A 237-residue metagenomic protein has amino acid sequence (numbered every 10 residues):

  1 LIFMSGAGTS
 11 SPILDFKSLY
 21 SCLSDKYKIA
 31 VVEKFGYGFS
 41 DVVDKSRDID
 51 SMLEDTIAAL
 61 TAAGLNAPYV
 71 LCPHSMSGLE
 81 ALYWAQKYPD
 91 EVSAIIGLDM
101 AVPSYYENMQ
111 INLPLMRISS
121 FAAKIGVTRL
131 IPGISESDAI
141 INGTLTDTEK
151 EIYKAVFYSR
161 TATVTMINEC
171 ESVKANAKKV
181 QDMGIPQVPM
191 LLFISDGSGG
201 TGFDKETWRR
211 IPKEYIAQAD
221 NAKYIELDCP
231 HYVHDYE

Functional and structural regions predicted by a protein language model:
L1-F39: Conserved HGGG/HGGXW glycine-rich cap/lid loop of the alpha/beta-hydrolase fold
A7, E33-Y37, V43, A101 (+1 more regions): Short beta-to-alpha linker loops that shape the active-site pocket of alpha/beta-hydrolase fold enzymes
K34-C72: Active-site loop/oxyanion-hole signature of alpha/beta-hydrolase fold enzymes
Y69-V70, S93-I96: Residue in the alpha/beta-hydrolase core beta-strand immediately N-terminal to the catalytic nucleophile
P73-S77, A81: Gly/Ala-rich beta-loop-alpha elbow adjacent to hydrolase catalytic centers
I96-I125: Flexible "cap/lid" loop of the alpha/beta hydrolase fold
L145-L227: Conserved serine/cysteine hydrolase catalytic core
Y224-E237: Catalytic histidine-centered segment of alpha/beta-hydrolase-like enzymes
